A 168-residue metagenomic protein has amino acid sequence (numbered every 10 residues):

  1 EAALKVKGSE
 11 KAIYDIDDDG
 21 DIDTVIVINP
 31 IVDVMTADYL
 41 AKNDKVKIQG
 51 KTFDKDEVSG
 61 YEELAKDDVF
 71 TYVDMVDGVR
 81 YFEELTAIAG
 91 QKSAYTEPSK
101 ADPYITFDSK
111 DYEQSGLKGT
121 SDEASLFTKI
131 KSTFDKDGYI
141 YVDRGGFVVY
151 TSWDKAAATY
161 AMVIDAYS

Functional and structural regions predicted by a protein language model:
E1-S168: ...the same signal can extend to comparable exposed beta-sheet modules with similar sequence chemistry even outside
